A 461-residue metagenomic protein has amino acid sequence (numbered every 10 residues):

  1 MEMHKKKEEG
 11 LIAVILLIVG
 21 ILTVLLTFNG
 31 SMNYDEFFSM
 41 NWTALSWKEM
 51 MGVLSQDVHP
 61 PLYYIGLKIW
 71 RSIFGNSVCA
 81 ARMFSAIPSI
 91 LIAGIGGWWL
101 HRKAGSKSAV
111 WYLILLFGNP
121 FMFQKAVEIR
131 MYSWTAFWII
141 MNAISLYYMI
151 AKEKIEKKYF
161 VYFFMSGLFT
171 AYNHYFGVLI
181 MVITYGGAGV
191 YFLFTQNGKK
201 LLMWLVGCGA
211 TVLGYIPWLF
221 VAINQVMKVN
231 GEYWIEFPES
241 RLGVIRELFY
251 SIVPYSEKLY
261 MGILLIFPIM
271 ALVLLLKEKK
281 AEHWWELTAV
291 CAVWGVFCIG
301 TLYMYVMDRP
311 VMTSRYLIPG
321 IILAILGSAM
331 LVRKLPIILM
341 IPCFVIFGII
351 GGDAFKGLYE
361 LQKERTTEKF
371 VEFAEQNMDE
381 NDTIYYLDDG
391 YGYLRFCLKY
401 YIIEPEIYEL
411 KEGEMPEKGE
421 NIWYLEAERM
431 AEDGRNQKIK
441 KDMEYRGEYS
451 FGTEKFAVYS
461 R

Functional and structural regions predicted by a protein language model:
M1-K6: Short, Lys/Arg-rich, polar N-terminal cytosolic tail immediately upstream of the first transmembrane signal-anchor
E8-A151, K157-C343, F347-Y459: Membrane-proximal helix-loop-helix interfaces that form the catalytic/acceptor-binding platform of multi-pass membrane
